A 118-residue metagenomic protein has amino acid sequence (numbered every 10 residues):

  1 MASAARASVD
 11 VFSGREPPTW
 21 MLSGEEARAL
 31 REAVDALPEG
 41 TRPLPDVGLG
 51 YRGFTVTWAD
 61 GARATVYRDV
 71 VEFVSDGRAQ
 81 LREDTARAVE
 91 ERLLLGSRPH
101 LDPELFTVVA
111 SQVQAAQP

Functional and structural regions predicted by a protein language model:
M1-P118: Function-determining sites in protein domains
